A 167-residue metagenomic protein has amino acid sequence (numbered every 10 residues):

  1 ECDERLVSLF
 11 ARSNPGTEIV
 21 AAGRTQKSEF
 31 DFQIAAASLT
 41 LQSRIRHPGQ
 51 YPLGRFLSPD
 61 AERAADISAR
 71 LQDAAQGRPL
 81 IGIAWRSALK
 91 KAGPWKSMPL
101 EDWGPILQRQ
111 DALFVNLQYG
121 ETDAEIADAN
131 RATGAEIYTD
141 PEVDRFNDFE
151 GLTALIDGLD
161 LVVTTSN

Functional and structural regions predicted by a protein language model:
E1-N167: Catalytic machinery of carbohydrate-active enzymes, primarily nucleotide-sugar-dependent glycosyltransferases
